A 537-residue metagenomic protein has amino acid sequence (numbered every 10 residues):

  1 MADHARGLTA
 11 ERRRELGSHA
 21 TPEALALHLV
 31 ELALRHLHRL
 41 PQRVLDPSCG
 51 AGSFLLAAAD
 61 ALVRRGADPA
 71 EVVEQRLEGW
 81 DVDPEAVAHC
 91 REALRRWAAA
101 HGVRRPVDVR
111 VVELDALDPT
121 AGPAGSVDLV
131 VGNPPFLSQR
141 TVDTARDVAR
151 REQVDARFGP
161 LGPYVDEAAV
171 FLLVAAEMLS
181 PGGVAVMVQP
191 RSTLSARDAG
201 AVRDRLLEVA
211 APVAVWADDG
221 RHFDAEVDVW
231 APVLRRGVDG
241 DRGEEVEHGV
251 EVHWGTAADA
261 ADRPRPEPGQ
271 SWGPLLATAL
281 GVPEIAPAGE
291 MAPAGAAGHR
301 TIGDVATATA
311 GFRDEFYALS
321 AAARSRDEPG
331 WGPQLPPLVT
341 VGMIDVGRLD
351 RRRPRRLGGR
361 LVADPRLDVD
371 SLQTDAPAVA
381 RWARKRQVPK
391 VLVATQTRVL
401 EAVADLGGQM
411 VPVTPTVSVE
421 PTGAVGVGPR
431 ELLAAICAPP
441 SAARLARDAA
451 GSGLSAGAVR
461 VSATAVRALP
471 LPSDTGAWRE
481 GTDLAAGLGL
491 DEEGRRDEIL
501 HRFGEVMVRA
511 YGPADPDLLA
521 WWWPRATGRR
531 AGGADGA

Functional and structural regions predicted by a protein language model:
M1-A93, T120, P134, S195-R203 (+2 more regions): Class I S-adenosyl-L-methionine
A20-L25, C49, L56, P84-V87 (+3 more regions): Signature of N6-adenine DNA methyltransferases within the class I
Q42, D128, K390: Conserved acidic residues
C49, S271, L275-A321, Q334-G342 (+1 more regions): Non-catalytic DNA-recognition/assembly elements of restriction-modification systems
A61-R65, R95-W97, A145-R150, V202-R205 (+1 more regions): Glycine-rich, phosphate-binding/catalytic loops in enzymes
G79, D108-E113: Conserved residues in the N-terminal Rossmann fold of short-chain dehydrogenase/reductase
R91-R105: Short, conserved SAM-binding/catalytic segment of Class I S-adenosyl-L-methionine-dependent methyltransferases
E290-T482: Polybasic, glycine- and aromatic-enriched phosphate-binding surface used to engage nucleic acids
